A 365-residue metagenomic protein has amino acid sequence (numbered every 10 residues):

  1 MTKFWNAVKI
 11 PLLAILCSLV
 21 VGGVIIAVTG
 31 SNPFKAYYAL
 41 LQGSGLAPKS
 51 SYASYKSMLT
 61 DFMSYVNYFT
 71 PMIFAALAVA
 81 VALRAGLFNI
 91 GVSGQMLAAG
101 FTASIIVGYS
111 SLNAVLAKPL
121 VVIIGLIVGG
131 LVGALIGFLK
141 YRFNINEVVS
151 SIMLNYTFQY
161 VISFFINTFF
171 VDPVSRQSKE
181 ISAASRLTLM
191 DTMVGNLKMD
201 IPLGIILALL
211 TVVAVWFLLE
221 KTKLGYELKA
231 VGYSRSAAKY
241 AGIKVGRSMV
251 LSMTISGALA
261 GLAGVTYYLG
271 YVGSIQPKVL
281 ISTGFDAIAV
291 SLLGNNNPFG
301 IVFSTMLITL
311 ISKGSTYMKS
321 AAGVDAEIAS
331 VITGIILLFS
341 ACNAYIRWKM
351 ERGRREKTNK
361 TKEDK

Functional and structural regions predicted by a protein language model:
M1-C17, G23-A27, Y233, Y240-R247 (+1 more regions): Cytosolic-side transmembrane-helix boundaries in multi-pass membrane proteins
T2-K9, L83-G91, L112-R176, E180-S182 (+3 more regions): Short loop segments and helix-boundary regions at transmembrane helix junctions of multi-pass inner-membrane proteins
L16, F69-A80, Q95-F101, I127-A134 (+7 more regions): Hydrophobic alpha-helical segments embedded in the membrane of multi-pass proteins
I25-S31, L46-S110, V122, L126 (+4 more regions): Single transmembrane alpha-helix segments in multi-pass membrane proteins
S31-K35, L83-A99, Y141-S150, E227 (+4 more regions): Short, non-helical or kinked segments that cap or interrupt transmembrane helices
G43, S151, N155-K221, I328 (+1 more regions): Transmembrane helix-bundle core of multi-pass membrane transporters and related energy-transducing complexes
N196-G273, P298-F299: Helix-loop-helix "hairpin" substructures at the membrane interface of multi-pass membrane proteins
T254-A260, T266-G334: Transmembrane alpha-helical segments in multi-pass inner-membrane proteins
